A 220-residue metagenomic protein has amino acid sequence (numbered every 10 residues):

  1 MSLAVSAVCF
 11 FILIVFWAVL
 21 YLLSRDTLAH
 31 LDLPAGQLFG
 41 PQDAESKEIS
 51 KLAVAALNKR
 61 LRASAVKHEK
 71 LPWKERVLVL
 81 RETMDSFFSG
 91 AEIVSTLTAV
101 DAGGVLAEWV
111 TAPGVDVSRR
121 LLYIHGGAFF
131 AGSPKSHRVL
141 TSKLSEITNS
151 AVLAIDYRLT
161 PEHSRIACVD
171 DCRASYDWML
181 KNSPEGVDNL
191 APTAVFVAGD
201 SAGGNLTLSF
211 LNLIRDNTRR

Functional and structural regions predicted by a protein language model:
S2-V110: A glycine/proline-hinged amphipathic helix-loop "lid/cap" segment that gates access to hydrophobic ligand pockets
W109-G114, L159: Short, low-complexity Ser/Thr-rich regulatory SLiMs
T111-P113, L121, G203, N217: A structural signal for the main folded, soluble domain(s) of proteins
S118-A128: Short beta-strand element of the alpha/beta-hydrolase
S133-P134, L140, L153-A194: Catalytic nucleophile-loop/oxyanion-hole region of alpha/beta-hydrolase and closely related hydrolase-like folds
K143-S150: A short, Lys/Arg-enriched amphipathic alpha-helix followed by its capping loop at the start of a domain
A174-R220: Primarily recognizes the serine-hydrolase "nucleophile elbow" in alpha/beta-hydrolase and SGNH/GDSL folds
